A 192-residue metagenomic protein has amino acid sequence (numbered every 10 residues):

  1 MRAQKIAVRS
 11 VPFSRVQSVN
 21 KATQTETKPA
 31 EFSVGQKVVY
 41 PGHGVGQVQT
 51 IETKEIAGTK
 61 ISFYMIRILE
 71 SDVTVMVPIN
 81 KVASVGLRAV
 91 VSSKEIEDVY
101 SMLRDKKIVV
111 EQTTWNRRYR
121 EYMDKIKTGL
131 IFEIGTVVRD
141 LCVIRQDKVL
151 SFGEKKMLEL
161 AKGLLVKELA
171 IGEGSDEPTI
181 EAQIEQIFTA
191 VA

Functional and structural regions predicted by a protein language model:
R2-V34: Mixed-charge, Lys/Arg-rich low-complexity intrinsically disordered regions
G46-V48: Conserved hydrophobic positions within beta-strands
T50-T53, I68: A residue-level detector for short acidic-glycine micro-motifs
K54-M65: Short, solvent-exposed secondary-structure boundary/capping segments
M65-R67, S71-N80: A short macromolecule-binding patch
V85-A192: Charge/polar-rich, low-complexity and marginally structured segments
